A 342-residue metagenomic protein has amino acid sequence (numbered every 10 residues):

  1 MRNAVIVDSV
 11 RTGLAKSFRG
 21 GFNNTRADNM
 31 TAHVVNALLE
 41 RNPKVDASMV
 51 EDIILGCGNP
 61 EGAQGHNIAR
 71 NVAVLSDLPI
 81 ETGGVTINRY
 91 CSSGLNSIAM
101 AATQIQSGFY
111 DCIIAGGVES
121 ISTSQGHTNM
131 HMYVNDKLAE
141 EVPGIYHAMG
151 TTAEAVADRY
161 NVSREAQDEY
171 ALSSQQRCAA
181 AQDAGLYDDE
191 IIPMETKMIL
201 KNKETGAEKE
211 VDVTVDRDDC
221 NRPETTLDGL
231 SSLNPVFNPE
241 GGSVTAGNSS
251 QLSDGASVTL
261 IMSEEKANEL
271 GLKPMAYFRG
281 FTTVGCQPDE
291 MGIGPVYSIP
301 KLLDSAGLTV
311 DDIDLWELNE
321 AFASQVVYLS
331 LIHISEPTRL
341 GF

Functional and structural regions predicted by a protein language model:
M1-A15: N-terminal amphipathic/basic leader segments beginning at the initiator methionine
V10-G13, N24-H33, K44, E169-E269: N-terminal extracellular/periplasmic Venus flytrap/periplasmic-binding protein-like
G13-L39, N59-G62, V85-A99, E140-A148 (+5 more regions): Active-site pocket-shaping loop/turn-to-helix segments
F22-I113, V118-D136, I191-V215, D289-E290 (+1 more regions): Conserved beta-ketoacyl condensing-enzyme motif
I87-V118, A157-Y187, V258-E265: Active-site-proximal alpha-helical scaffold in enzymes
I121-D158, C220-T245: Glycine-/small-residue-rich "gating" segment that lines the acyl/pantetheine channel and substrate pocket
V213-A246, L252-G255, T259-A323, V327-L331: A glycine- and small/hydrophobic-rich beta-loop-beta segment that serves as a flexible "lid/hinge" or phosphate-binding
I332-F342: Single conserved hydrophobic/aromatic residue that forms the stacking wall/gate of nucleotide- or nucleobase-binding
